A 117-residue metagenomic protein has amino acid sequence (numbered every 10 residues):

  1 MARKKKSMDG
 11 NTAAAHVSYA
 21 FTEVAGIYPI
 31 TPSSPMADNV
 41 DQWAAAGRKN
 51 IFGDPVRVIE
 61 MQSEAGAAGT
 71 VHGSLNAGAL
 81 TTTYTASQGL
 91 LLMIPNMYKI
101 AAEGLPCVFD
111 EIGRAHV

Functional and structural regions predicted by a protein language model:
M1-H116: Thiamine diphosphate
